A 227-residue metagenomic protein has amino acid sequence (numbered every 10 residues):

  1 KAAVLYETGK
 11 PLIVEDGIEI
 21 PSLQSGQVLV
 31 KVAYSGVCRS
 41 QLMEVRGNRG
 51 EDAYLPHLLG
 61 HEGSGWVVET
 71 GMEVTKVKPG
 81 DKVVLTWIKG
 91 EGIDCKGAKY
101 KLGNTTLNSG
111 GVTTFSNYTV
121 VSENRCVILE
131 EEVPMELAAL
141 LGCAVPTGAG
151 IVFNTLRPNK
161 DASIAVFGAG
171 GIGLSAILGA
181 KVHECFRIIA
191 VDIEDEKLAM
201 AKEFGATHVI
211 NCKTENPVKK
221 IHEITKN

Functional and structural regions predicted by a protein language model:
K1, Q27-L29, S163, R187: Residues that mark the start of a beta-strand
E19-S35, N48-G92, E130-V133: Glycine-rich beta-strand-centered segment in the early N-terminal region that forms part of a ligand/cofactor-binding
C38, I172, E196: Conserved Rossmann-like nucleotide-cofactor binding loop
R39-R46: Cytochrome P450 core scaffold surrounding the K-helix E-X-X-R motif and the conserved "meander" helix-loop region
E62-S64, K82, Y118, S163 (+1 more regions): Residue-level marker of beta-strand positions
K89-F167: NAD(P)H dinucleotide-binding glycine-rich loop of Rossmann-like/cofactor-binding domains, especially the beta1-alpha1
T147, I172, A180: Hydrophobic/small residue at the entry helix of a nucleotide-binding pocket
V166-A169, K181-N227: Adenosine-nucleotide cofactor-binding segment
